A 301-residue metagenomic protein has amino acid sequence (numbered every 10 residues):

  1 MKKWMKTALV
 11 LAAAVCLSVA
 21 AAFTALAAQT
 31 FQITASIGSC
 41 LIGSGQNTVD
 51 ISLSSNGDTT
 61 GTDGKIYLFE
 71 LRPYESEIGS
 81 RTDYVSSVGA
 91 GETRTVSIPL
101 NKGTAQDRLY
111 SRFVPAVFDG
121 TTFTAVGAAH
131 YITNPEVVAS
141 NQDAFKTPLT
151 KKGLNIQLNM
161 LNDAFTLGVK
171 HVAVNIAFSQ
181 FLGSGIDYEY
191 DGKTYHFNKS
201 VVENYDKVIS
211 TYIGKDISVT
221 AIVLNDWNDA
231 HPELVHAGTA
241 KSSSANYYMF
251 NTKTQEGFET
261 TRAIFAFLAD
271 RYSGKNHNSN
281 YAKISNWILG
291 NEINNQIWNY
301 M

Functional and structural regions predicted by a protein language model:
M1-L9: Bacterial N-terminal signal peptides that target proteins for export
L11-A20: Bacterial N-terminal signal peptides
V19-T30: Sec-dependent signal peptide cleavage junction
A28-S140: Beta-strand-enriched, solvent-exposed domains that form extended recognition/catalytic surfaces
E77, F123, A129-L289, I293-M301: N-terminal substrate-binding region of glycoside hydrolase catalytic domains
